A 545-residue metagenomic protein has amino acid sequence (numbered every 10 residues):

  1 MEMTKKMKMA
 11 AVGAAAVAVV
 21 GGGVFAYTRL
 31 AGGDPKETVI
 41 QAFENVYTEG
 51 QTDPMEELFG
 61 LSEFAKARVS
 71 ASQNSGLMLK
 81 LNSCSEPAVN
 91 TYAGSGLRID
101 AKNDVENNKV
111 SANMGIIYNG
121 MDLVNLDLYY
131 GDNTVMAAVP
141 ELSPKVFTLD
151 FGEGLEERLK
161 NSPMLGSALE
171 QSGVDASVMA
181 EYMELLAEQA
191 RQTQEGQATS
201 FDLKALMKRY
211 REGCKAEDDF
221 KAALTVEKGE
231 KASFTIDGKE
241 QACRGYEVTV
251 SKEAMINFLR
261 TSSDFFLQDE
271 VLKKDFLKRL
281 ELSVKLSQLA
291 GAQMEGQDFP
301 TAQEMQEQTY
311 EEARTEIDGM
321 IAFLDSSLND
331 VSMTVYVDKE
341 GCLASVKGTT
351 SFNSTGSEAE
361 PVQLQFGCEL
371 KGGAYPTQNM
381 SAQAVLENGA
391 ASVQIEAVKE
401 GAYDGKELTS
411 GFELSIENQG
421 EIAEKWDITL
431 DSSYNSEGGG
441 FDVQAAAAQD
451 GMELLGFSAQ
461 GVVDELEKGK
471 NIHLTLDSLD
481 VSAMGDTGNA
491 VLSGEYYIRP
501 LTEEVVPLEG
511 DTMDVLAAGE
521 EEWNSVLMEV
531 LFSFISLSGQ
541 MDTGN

Functional and structural regions predicted by a protein language model:
M1-T4, N379-S381: Terminal targeting segments of Actinobacterial cell-envelope proteins
E2-A16, V24-T28: N-terminal Sec-pathway targeting helices
G23-N545: Subset-of-secretome marker
